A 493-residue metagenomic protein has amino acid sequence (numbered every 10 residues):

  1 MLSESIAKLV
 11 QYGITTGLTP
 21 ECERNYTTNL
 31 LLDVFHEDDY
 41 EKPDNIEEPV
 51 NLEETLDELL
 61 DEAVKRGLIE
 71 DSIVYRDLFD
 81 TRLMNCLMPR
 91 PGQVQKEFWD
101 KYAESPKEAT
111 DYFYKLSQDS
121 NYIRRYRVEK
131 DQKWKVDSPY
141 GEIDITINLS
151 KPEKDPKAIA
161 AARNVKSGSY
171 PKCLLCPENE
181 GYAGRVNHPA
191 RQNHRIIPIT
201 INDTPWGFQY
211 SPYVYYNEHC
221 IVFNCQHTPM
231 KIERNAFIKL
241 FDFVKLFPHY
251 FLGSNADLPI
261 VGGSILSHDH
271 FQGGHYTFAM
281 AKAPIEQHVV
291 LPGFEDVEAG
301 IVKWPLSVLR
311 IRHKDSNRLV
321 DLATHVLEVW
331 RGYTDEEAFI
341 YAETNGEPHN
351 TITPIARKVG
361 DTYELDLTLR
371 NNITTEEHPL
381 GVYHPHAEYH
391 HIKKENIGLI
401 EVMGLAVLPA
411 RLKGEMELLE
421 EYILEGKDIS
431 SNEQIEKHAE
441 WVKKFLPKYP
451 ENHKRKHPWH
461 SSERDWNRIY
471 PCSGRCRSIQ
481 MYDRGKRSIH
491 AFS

Functional and structural regions predicted by a protein language model:
M1-V222, Q226-P229, K303-P305, L319-A323 (+2 more regions): Active-site microenvironments that recognize anionic phosphate/pyrophosphate groups
N193-R195, H227-L252: Helical scaffold of the NTase/Pol beta-like nucleotidyltransferase catalytic core
W206-S211, A236, L240-V244, V290-V297: Structured alpha-helical segments in the cores of large, soluble enzyme domains
F208, L252, D269-F271: Hydrophobic faces of well-ordered beta-strands that scaffold small-molecule active sites in alpha/beta enzyme cores
N217-N224, G262-F278, T368: Histidine-centered divalent-metal-coordination microenvironment in nucleic-acid enzymes
V244-S264, G273-T334: Catalytic or ion-translocation cores adjacent to nucleophile or general acid/base/metal-coordination motifs in diverse
P259-S267, N345-T351: Beta-rich nucleic-acid/ligand-interaction surfaces
